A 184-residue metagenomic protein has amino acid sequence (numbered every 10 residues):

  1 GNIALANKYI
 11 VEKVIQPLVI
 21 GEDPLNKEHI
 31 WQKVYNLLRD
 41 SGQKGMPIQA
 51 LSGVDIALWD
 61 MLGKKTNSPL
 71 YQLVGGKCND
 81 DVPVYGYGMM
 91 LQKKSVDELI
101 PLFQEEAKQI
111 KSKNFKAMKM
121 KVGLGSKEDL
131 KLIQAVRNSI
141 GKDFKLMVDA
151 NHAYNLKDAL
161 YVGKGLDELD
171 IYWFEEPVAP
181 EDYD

Functional and structural regions predicted by a protein language model:
G1-K65: Metal- or metallocofactor-binding catalytic centers and their adjacent structured scaffolds across diverse enzyme
L5, Q49, Y71, M90 (+1 more regions): Short, electropositive, low-hydrophobicity segments enriched in small/polar residues
A6-K8, K13, L18, E22 (+6 more regions): Surface-exposed loop/turn and secondary-structure junction residues enriched for glycine/proline
V14, S68-P69, W173: Residue-level signal for pocket-adjacent positions within structured domains
V34-Y35, K64, S68-V82: N-terminal amphipathic alpha-helix/helix-capping segment at the start of soluble metabolic enzymes
S41, Q49, Y71-Q72, K119: Short glycine- and Lys/Arg-enriched binding-loop motifs that mark or flank ligand-binding interfaces
G75, N79-D184: Metal-dependent enolase-superfamily TIM-barrel catalytic cores that perform enediolate-based chemistry
